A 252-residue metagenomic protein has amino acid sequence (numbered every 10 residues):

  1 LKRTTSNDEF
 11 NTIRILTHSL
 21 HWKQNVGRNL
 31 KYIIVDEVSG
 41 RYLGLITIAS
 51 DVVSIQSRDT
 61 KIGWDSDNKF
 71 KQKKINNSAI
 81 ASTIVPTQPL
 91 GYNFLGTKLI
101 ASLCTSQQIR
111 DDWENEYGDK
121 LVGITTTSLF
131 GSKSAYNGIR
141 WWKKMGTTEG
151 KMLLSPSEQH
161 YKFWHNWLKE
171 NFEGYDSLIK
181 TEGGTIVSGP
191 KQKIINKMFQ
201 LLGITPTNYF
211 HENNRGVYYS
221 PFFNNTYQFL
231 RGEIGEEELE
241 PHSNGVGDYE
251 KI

Functional and structural regions predicted by a protein language model:
L1-T12: Short, compositionally biased leader-like segments
F10-N11, H18-S19, R28-L30, D36-T181: Acyl-donor binding region in acyl/amide transferases
W22-K23: Short Gly/Pro-enriched turn/cap motifs at secondary-structure boundaries
E158-K162, N166-I252: Long, compositionally biased intrinsically disordered regions
